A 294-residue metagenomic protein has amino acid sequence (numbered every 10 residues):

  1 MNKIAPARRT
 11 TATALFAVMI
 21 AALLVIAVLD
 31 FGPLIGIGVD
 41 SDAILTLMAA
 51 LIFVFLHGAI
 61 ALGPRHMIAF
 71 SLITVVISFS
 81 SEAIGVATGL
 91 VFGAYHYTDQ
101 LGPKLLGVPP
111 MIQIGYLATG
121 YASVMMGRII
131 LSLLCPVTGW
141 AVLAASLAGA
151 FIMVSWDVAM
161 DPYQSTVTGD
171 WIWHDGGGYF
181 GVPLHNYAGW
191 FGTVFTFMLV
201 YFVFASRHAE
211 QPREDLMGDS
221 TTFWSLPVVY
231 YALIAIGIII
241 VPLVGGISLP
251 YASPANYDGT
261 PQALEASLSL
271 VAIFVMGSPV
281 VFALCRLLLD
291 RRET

Functional and structural regions predicted by a protein language model:
M1-T294: Aromatic-rich, lipid-facing transmembrane alpha helices and their immediate juxtamembrane interface loops in integral
